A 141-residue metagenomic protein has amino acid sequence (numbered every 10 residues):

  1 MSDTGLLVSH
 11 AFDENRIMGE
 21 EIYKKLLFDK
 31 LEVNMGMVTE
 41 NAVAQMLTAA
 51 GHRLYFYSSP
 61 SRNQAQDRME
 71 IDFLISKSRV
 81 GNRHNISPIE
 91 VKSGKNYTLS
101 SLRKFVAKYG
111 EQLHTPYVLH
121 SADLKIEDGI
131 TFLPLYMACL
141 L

Functional and structural regions predicted by a protein language model:
M1-L141: A cross-kingdom feature that marks ATP-driven nucleic-acid transaction machinery
